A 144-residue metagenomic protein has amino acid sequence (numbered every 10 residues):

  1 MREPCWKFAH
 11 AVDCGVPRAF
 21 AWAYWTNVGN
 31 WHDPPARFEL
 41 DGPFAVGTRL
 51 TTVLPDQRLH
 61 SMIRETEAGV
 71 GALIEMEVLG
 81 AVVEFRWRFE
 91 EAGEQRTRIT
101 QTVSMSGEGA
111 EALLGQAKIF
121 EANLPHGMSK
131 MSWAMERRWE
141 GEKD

Functional and structural regions predicted by a protein language model:
M1-G42: Hydrophobic ligand-binding cavity/cleft-lining segments
C5, L54-R58, G80-V82: Glycine-centered tight beta-turn/hairpin loop motif at sheet-sheet or coil-to-beta transitions
H10-V12, L59-E65, E84-E91, V103: Hydrophobic/aromatic beta-strand elements that line small-molecule binding cavities or substrate pockets in beta-rich
G15-A19, R64-G69, R88-R98: A short, structured loop/turn motif at beta-sheet edges
F38-P43, M62-T66: Short, exposed beta-strand/loop patches in secreted or surface proteins that constitute
V46, L59, V70-A72, A81-F85: Short beta-strand or tight-loop elements that sit immediately N-terminal to catalytic metal-binding acidic residues
T48-P55, A72-V78: Short beta-strand segments that buttress and anchor functional surface loops
E75-W133, R137, E142-D144: Beta-strand/loop substructures that line and gate deep hydrophobic ligand-binding cavities in soluble
